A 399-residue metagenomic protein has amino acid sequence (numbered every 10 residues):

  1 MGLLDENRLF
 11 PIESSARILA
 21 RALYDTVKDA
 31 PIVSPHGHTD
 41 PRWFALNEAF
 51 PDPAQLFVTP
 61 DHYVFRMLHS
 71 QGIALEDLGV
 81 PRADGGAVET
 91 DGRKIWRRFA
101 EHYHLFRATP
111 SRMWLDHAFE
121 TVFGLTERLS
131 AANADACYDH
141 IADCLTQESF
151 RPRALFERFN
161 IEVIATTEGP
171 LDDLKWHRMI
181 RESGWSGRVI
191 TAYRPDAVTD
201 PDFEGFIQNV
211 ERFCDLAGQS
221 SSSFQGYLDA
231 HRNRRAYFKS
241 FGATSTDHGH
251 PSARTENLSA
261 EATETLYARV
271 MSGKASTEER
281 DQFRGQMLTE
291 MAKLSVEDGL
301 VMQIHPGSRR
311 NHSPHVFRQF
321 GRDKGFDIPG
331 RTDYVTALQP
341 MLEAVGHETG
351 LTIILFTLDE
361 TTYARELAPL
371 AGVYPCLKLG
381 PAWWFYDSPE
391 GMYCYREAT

Functional and structural regions predicted by a protein language model:
G2-V33, G37-D298, H347-T362, A368-T399: Metal-cofactor-binding active-site regions of metalloenzymes
M302-I304: C-terminal amphipathic alpha-helical interaction region
S313: Hard-cation-handling environments
V316-R318, L367-P369: Short glycine/threonine-rich loop-to-helix capping motif typified by GTGT followed within a few residues by an Asp-Pro
F317-G325: Short glycine/proline- and charge-enriched loop/turn segments that cap or connect secondary-structure elements
D327-Q339, L358-E366, G391: A general structural motif
P340-H347: Short, basic/hydrophobic alpha-helical segments
